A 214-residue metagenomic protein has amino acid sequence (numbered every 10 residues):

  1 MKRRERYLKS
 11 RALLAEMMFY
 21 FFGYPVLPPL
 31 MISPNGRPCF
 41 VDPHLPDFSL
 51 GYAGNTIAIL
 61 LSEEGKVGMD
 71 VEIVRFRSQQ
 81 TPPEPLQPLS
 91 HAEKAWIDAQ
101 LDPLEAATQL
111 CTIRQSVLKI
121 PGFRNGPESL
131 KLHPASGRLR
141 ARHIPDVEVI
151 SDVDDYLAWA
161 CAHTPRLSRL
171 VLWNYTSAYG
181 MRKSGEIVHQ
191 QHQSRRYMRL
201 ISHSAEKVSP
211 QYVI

Functional and structural regions predicted by a protein language model:
M1-I214: Core catalytic alpha/beta fold that binds nucleotide/phospho-ligands
